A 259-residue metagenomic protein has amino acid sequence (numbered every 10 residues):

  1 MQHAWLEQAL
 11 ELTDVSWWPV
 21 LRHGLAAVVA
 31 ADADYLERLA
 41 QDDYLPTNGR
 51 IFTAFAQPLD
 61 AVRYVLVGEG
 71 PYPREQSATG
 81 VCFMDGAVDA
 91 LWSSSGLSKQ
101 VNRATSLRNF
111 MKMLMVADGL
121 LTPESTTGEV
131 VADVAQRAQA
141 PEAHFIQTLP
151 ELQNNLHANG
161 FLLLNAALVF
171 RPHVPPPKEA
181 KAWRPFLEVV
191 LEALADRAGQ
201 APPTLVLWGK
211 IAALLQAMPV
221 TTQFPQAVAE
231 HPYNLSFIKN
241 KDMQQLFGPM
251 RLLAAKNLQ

Functional and structural regions predicted by a protein language model:
M1-T13: Low-complexity, highly charged intrinsically disordered N-terminal segments that act as targeting/localization
L12-G199, A213-L214: A polyanion-binding, active-site-adjacent surface
P19, P71, P175-P176, P202-P203 (+4 more regions): Proline-rich intrinsically disordered, low-complexity coils
P71-Y72, V81-F83, L205-K210, P219 (+2 more regions): Broad hydrophobic/π-residue packing in well-ordered secondary structure
A166, L191, Q200-T204, W208-Q216 (+2 more regions): C-terminal folded domains that constitute the principal catalytic or ligand-binding module of multi-domain proteins
V174-P176, A217-M218, I238-K241: Short conserved micro-motifs at the rims of enzyme active sites and ligand-binding pockets
V190-L194, A201-V206, G248-Q259: Amphipathic, Lys/Arg-enriched alpha-helical patches that create a basic surface for binding polyanionic ligands
T221-A254: Short, flexible loop segments at boundaries between secondary-structure elements
